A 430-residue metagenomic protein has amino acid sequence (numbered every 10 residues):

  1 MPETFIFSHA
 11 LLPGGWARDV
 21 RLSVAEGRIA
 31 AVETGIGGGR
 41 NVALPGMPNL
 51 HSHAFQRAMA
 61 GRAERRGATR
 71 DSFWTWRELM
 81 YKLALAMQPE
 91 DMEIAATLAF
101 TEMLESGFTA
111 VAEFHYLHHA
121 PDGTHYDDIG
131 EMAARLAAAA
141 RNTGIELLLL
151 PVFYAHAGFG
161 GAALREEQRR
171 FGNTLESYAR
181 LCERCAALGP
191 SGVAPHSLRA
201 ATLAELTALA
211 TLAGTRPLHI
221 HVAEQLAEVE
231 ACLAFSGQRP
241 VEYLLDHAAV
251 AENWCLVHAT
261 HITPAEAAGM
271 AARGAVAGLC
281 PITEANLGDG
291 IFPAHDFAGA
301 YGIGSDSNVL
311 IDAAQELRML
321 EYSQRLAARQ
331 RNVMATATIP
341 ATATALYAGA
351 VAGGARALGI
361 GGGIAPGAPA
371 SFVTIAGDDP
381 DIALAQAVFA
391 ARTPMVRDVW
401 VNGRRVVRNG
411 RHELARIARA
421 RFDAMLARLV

Functional and structural regions predicted by a protein language model:
M1-V20, A25, T344-V430: Active-site microenvironment of metallo-dependent hydrolases
P2-F7, E26, A31-E78, E90 (+3 more regions): Replace "His-x-His-based motif
S8, L22, G27, H51 (+15 more regions): Divalent metal-coordination and catalytic microenvironments
A58-I94, P121-I129, H156-L175, L226-A251 (+2 more regions): Active-site gating loops and adjacent loop-to-helix segments of metal-dependent hydrolytic enzymes
R62-E146, E176-A187, D423-V430: Alpha-helical scaffold segments that flank or form the walls of functional sites
D122-V257: Metal-coordinating catalytic core of metallo-dependent amide/deamination hydrolases
D246-A249, N253, A294-A376: His/Asp/Glu-enriched, well-ordered alpha-helical/loop segment that forms or immediately abuts the divalent-metal
H261-S305: A conserved active-site cap/scaffold subdomain adjacent to cofactor or substrate pockets
